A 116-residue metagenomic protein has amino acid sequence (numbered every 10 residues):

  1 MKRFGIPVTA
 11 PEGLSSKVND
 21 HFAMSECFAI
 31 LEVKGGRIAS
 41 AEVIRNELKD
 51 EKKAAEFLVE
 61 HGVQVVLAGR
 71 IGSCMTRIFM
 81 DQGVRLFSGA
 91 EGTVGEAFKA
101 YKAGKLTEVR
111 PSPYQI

Functional and structural regions predicted by a protein language model:
M1-E47, K53, E60-H61, G89-I116: Non-catalytic interface/targeting segments
E56-E91: Mid-chain, well-packed structural core segment of small domains
